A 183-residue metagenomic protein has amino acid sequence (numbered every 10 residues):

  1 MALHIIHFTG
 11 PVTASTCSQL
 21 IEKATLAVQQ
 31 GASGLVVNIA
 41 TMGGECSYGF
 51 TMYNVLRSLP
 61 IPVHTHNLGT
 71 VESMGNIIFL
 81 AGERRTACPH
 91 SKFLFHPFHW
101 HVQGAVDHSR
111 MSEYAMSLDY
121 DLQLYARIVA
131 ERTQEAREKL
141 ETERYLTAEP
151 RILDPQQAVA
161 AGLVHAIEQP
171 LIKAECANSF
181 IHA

Functional and structural regions predicted by a protein language model:
M1-N76, L80-A183: N-terminal organellar transit peptides
